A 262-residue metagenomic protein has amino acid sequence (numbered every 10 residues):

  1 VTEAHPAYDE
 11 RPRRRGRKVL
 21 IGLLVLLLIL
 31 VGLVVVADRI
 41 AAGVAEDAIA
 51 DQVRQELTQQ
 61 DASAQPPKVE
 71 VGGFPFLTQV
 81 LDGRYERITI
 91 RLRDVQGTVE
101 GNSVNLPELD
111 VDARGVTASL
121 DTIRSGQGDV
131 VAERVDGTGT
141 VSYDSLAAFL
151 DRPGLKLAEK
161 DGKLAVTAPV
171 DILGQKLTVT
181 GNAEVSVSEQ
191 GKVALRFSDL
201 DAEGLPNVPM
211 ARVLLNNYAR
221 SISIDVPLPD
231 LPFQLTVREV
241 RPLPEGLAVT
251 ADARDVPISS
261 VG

Functional and structural regions predicted by a protein language model:
V1-F76, L81, S259-G262: Hydrophobic membrane-targeting and insertion signals
A62-S145, L150-D171: N-terminal beta-strand/beta-hairpin edge segment
T89, A165, A194, A248-T250: General beta-strand recognition
V95-N102, S119, I172-L177, E203-P206 (+1 more regions): Short, cysteine-centered beta-strand-loop-beta hairpins and adjacent loop/turn segments enriched in charged/polar
A118-L120, G181-S186, V240-R241: Extended lipid/amphipathic-ligand handling interfaces
G154-E159, V185-S186, R238-V240: Short, exposed beta-strand/loop patches in secreted or surface proteins that constitute
K163, T167-M210: Short helix-loop boundary/capping segments
E203-G262: Extracytoplasmic/luminal low-complexity segments enriched in Pro/Gly and acidic/polar residues that act as flexible
